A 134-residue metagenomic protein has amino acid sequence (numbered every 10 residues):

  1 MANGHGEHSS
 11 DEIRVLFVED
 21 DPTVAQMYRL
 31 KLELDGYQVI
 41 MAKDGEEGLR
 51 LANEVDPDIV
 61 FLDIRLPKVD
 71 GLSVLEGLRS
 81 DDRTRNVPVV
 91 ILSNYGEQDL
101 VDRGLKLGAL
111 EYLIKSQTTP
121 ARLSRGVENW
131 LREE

Functional and structural regions predicted by a protein language model:
M1-R14, A121-E134: Non-catalytic signal-transmission and effector/linker regions of two-component phosphorelay proteins
D11-T23, Y28-L32: Conserved acidic segment of CheY-like receiver
G36-K43, L51: Short hydrophobic/Thr-rich beta-strand motif most characteristic of the beta2 strand and flanking loop of CheY-like
Q38, R65, V90-I91: The short loop immediately C-terminal to the conserved phospho-acceptor aspartate in CheY-like receiver
V55-F61, L66: Active-site beta3 strand of CheY-like receiver
P67, E76, R85, E97: The feature encodes the CheY-like receiver
